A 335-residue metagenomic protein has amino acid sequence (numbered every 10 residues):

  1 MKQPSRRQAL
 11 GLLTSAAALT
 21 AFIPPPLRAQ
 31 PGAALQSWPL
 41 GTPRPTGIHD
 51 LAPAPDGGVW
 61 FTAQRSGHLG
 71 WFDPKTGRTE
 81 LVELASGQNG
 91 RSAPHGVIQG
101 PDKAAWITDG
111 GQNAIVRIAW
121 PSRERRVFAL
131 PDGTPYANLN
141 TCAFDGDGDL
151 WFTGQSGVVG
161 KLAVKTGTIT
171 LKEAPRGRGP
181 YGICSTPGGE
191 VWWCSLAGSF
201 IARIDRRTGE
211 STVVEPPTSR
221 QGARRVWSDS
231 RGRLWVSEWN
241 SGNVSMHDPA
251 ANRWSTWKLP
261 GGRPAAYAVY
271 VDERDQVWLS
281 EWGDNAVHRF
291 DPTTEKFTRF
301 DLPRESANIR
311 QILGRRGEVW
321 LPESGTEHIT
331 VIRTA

Functional and structural regions predicted by a protein language model:
M1-A17: N-terminal secretory signal peptides and thylakoid transit peptides that target proteins across membranes
Q30-R44: A short helix->beta-strand "capping" segment at the edge of beta-propeller domains
Q36-L40, E80-S86, R126-P131, T168-E173 (+3 more regions): A short beta-strand motif characteristic of beta-propeller blades
P43-P55, Q88-P101, G133-D147, G177-G188 (+3 more regions): Beta-rich, blade/repeat-based domains predominating in secreted/periplasmic proteins but also intracellular
F61-R65, I107-G111, L150-S156, W193-A197 (+3 more regions): Conserved beta-strand positions in repeat-built beta-propeller and related beta-rich domains
H68-G70, A114-V116, V158-G160, F200-A202 (+3 more regions): A short loop-to-beta-strand structural motif that recurs across blades of beta-propeller domains
D73-G77, A119-R123, A163-G167, D205-G209 (+3 more regions): Short loop/turn segments that connect beta-strands within beta-propeller blades
I309-A335: Blade-level signature of beta-propeller repeat domains, shared across WD40, Kelch, NHL, RCC1 and BNR/Asp-box propellers
